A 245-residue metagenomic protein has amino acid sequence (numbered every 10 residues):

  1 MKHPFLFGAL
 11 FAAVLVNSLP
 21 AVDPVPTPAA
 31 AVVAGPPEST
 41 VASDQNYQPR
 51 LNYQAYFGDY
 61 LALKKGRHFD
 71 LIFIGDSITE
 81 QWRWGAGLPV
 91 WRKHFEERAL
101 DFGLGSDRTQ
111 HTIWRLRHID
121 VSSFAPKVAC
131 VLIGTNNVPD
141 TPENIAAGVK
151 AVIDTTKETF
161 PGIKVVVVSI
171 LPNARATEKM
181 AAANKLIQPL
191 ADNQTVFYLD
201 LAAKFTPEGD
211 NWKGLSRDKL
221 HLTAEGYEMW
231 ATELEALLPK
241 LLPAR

Functional and structural regions predicted by a protein language model:
M1-I74, I78-K93, P239-R245: N-terminal secretory targeting modules
P36-Q48, D101-H111, P139, K219: Acidic/histidine-rich helix-loop elements that form or flank divalent-metal/phosphate-binding sites at the catalytic
R67, F160, A191-Q194: A structural signal for short coil/turn segments at secondary-structure junctions
D70-G75, R98-G103, K127-I133, K164-S169 (+2 more regions): Structural recognition of the beta-strand scaffold that forms the well-ordered cores of secreted hydrolase catalytic
F73, D107, H111, D140 (+6 more regions): Extracytoplasmic/secreted proteins, especially bacterial periplasmic and envelope-associated proteins
T79, S106, A203: Short, glycine/acidic-enriched loop or turn micro-motifs at the edges of active sites
E80-F95, T109-K150, T155-F160, V166 (+1 more regions): Oxyanion-hole/transition-state-stabilizing segment in secreted/luminal serine hydrolases and related acyltransferases
A174-R245: Catalytic His-Asp segment of secreted/periplasmic serine-dependent ester chemistry enzymes
